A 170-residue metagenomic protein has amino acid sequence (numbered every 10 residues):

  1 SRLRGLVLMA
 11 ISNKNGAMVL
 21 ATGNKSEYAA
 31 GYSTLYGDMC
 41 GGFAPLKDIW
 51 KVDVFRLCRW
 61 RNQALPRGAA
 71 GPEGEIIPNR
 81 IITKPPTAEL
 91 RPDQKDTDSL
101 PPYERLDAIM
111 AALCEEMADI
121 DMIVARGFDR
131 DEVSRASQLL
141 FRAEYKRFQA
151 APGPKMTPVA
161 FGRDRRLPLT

Functional and structural regions predicted by a protein language model:
S1-T170: ATP/NTP-dependent adenylation/nucleotidyl-transfer catalytic domains that generate, transfer, or process NMP-activated
